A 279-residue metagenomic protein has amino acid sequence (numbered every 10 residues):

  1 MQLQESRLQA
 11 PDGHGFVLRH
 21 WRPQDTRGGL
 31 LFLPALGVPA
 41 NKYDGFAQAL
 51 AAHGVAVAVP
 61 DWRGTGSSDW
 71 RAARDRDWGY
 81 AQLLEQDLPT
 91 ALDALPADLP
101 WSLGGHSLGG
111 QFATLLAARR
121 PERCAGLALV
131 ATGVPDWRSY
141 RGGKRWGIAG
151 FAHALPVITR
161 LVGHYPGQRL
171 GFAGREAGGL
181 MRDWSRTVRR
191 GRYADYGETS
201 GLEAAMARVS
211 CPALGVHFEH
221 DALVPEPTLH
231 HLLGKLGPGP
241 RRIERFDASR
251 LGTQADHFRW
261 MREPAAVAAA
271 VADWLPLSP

Functional and structural regions predicted by a protein language model:
M1-R22: N-terminal cap/lid segment of alpha/beta-hydrolase-fold proteins
A35-V38: Active-site glycine-rich loops that stabilize anionic/oxyanionic intermediates across multiple enzyme folds
A40-K42, A47-A72: Conserved alpha/beta-hydrolase
D77-P96: Alpha/beta-hydrolase active-site loop
G104-R192: Alpha/beta-hydrolase-fold enzymes
V209, G215-H217: Short beta-strand/loop motif that positions the catalytic acidic residue of the alpha/beta-hydrolase fold
P225-K235: Short alpha-helix in the alpha/beta-hydrolase fold that links the catalytic acid
E244-P279: Catalytic active-site module of serine/aspartate enzymes centered on a nucleophile-bearing elbow/loop
